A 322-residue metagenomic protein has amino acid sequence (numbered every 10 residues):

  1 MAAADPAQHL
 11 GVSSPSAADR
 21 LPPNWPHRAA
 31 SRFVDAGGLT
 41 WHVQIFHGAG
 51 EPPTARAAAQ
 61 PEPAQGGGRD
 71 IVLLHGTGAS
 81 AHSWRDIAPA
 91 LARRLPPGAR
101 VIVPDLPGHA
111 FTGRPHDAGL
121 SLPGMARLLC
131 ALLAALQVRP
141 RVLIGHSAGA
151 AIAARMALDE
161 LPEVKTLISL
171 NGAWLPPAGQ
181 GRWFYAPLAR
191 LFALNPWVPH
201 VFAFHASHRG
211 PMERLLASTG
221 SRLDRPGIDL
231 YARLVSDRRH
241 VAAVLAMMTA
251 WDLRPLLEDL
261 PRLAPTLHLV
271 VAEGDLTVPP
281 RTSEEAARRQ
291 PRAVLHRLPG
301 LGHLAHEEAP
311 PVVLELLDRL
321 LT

Functional and structural regions predicted by a protein language model:
I45-R56, P61-F111: Conserved HGGG/HGGXW glycine-rich cap/lid loop of the alpha/beta-hydrolase fold
G124-P140: Conserved acidic catalytic loop of the alpha/beta-hydrolase fold
G145, G149, A153: Gly/Ala-rich beta-loop-alpha elbow adjacent to hydrolase catalytic centers
L158, V164-V198: Flexible "cap/lid" loop of the alpha/beta hydrolase fold
G179-W183, H200-P261: Conserved alpha/beta-hydrolase catalytic His-Asp/Glu region
L263, L269-V271: Short beta-strand/loop motif that positions the catalytic acidic residue of the alpha/beta-hydrolase fold
E273-V278: Acidic catalytic loop of the alpha/beta-hydrolase fold
L301-L314: Catalytic histidine-centered segment of alpha/beta-hydrolase-like enzymes
